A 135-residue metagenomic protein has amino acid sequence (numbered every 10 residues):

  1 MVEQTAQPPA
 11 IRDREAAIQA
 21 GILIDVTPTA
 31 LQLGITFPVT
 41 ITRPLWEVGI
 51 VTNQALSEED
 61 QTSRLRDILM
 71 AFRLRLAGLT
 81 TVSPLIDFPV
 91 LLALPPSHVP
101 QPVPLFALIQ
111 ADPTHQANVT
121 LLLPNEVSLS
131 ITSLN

Functional and structural regions predicted by a protein language model:
V2-S63: Arg/Lys-rich, positively charged N-terminal/basic patches that mediate binding to nucleic acids
N53-S130: Functional cores of ribonucleases/endoribonucleases
